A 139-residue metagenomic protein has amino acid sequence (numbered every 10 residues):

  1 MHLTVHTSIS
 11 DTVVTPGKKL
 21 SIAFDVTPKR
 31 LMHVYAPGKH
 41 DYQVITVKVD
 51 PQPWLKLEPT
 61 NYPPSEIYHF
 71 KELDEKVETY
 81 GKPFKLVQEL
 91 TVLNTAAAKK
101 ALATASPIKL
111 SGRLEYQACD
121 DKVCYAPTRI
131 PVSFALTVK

Functional and structural regions predicted by a protein language model:
M1-K139: Extracellular/lumen-exposed scaffold segments
